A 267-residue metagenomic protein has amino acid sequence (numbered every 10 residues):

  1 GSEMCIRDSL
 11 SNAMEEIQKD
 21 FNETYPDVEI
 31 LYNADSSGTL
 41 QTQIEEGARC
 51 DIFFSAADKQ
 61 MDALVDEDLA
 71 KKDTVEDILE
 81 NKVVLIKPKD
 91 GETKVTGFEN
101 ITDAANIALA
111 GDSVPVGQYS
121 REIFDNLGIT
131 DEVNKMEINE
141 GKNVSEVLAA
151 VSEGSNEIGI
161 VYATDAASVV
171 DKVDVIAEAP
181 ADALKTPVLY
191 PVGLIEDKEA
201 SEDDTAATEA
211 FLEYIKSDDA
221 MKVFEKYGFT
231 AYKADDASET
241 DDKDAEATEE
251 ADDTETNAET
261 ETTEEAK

Functional and structural regions predicted by a protein language model:
S2, I6-T24, G38, E45 (+4 more regions): Exported/periplasmic ABC-transporter solute-binding proteins
D51-S55: Periplasmic-binding protein-like
D68, K72-E76: Central helical "cap/lid" subdomain
K82-V84: Early exported N-terminus immediately downstream of N-terminal targeting peptides
